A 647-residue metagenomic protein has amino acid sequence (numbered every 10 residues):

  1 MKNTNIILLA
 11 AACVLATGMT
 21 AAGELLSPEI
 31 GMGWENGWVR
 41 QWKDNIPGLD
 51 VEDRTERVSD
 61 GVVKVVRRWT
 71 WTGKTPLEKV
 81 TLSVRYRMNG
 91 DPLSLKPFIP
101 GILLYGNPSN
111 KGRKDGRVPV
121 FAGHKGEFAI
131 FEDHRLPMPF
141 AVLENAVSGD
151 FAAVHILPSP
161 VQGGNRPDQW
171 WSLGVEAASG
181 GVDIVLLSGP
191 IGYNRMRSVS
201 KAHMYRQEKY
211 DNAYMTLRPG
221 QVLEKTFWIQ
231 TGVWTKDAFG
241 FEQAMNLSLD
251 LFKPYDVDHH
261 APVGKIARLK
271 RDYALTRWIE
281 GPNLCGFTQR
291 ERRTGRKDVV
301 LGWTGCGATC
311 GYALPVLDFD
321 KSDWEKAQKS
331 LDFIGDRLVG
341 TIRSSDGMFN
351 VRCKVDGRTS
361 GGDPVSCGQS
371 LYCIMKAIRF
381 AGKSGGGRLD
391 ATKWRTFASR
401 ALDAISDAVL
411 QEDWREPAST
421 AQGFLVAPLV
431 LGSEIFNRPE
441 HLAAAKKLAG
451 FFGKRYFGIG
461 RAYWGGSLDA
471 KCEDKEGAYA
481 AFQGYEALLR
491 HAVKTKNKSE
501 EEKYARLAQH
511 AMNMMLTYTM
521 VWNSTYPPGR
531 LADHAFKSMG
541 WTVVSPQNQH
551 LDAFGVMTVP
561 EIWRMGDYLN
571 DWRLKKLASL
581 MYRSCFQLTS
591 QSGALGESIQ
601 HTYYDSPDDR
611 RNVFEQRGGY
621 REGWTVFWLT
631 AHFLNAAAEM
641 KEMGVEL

Functional and structural regions predicted by a protein language model:
M1-L8: Bacterial N-terminal signal peptides that target proteins for export
K2, Y86, G123, I130 (+6 more regions): Short, well-ordered helical secondary-structure segments
L8-T17: Bacterial N-terminal signal peptides
T20-G23: Boundary at the C-terminal end of the N-terminal hydrophobic targeting segment
L25-S370, I374-R395, S399-D403: Carbohydrate-recognition beta-sandwich/jelly-roll modules in extracellular/periplasmic carbohydrate-active proteins
T235-L647: Glycan-recognition and catalytic cores of secretory/periplasmic carbohydrate-active enzymes
